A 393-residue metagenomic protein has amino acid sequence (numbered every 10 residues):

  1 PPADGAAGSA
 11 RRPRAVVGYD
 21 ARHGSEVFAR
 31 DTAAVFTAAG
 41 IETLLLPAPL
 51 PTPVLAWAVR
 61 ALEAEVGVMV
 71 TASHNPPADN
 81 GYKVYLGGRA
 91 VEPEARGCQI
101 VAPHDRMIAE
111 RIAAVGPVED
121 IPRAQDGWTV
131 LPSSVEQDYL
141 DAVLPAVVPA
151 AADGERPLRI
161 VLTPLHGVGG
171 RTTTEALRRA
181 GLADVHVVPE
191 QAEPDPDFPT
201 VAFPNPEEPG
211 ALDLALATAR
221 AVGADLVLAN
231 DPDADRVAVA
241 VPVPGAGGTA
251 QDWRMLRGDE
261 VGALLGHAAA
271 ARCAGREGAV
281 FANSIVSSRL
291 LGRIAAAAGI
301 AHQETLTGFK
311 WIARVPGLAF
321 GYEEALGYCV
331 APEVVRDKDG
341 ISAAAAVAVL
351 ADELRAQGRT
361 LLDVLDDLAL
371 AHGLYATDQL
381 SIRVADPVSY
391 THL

Functional and structural regions predicted by a protein language model:
P1-T32, S133-P157, V168: An N-terminal, well-structured beta->alpha segment
G5-R12, P117-S133, G154-L158, V227-N230 (+3 more regions): Flexible, glycine/charged-enriched surface loops at secondary-structure junctions
R14-D79, A180-V239: N-terminal small/polar loop signature for handling phosphorylated ligands or for N-terminal nucleophile
E26-D31, A56-R60, A78-V84, R171-A176 (+6 more regions): Short acidic, glycine/serine/threonine-rich loops at helix termini
N80-A219: Gly/Ser/Thr-enriched, mixed-charge loops and adjacent short helices that form phosphate/oxyanion-binding elements
G87-A90, A95, A102, E110 (+3 more regions): Replace "Mg2+/Mn2+-dependent" with "divalent metal-dependent
R220, A224-L226, N230, G248-D252 (+1 more regions): Phosphate-binding and adjacent anionic-ligand microenvironments
